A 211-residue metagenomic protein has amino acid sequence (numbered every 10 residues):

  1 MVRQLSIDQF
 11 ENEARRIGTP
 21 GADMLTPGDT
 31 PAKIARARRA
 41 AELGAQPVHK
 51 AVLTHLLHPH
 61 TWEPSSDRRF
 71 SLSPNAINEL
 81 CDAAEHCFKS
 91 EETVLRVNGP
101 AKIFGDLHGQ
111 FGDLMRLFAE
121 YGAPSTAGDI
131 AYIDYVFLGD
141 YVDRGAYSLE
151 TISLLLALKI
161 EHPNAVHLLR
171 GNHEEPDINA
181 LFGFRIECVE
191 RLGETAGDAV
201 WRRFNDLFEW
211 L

Functional and structural regions predicted by a protein language model:
M1-L211: Feature recognizes metal-dependent phosphohydrolase scaffolds
